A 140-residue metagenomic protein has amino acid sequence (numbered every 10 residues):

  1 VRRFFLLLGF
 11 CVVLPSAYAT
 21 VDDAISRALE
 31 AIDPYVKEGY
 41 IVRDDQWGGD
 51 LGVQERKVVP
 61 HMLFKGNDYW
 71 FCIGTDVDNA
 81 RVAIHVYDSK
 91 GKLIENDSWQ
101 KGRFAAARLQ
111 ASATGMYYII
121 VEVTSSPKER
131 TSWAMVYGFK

Functional and structural regions predicted by a protein language model:
F4-V13: Sec-dependent N-terminal signal peptides
L14-T20: Sec/Tat signal peptide C-region and signal peptidase I cleavage site
T20-V36, Y40, M116-K140: C-terminal edge strands of extracellular/lumenal beta-sandwich accessory domains
V42-Q46, K90-D97: Surface-exposed loop/edge segments in extracytoplasmic proteins
D45-E55, W99-Q100: Extracellular beta-rich ligand/substrate-recognition surface
K57-H61, G102-A113, I119, T124: Beta-sandwich interaction modules
V58-D76, Y118-V121: Hydrophobic beta-strand segments within beta-rich accessory/binding domains
V77-L93: Short, surface-exposed beta-strand/strand-loop-strand elements in extracellular ectodomains
